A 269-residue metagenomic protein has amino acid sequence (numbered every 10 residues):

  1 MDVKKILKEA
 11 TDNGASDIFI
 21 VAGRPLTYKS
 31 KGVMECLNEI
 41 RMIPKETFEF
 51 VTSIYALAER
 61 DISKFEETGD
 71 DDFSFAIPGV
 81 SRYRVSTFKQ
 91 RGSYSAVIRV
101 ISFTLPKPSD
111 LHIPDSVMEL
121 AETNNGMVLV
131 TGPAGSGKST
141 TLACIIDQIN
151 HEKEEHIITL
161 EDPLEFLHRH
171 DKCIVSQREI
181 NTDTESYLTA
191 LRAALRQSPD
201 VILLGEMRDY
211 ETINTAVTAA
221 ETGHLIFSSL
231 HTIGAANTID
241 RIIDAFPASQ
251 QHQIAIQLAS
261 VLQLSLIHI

Functional and structural regions predicted by a protein language model:
M1-I267: Short, flexible helix-loop junctions that flank or precede catalytic/ligand sites
